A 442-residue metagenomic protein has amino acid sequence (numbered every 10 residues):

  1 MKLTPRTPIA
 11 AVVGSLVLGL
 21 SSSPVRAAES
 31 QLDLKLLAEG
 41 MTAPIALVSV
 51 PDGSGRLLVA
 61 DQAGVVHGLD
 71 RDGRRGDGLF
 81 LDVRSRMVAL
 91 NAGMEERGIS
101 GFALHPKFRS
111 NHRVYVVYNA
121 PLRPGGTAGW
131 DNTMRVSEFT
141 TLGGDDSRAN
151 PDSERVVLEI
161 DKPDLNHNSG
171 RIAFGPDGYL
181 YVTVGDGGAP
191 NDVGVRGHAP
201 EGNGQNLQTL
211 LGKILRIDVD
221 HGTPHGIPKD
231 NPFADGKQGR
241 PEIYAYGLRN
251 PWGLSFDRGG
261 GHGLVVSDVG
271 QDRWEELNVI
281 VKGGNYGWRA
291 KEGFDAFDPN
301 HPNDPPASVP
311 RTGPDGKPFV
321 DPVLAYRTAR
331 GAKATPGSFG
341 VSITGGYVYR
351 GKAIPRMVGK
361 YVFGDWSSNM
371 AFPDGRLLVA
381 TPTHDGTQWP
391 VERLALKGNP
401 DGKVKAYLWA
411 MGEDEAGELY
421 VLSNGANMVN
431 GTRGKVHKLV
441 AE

Functional and structural regions predicted by a protein language model:
A28-T42, N150-E154: A short helix->beta-strand "capping" segment at the edge of beta-propeller domains
L36-G64, V341-V348: Beta-strand-rich domains and repeat architectures in extracellular enzymes and scaffolds, especially beta-propellers
L36-T42, L81-R84, G93-M94, L158-D164 (+4 more regions): Surface loop/turn motifs at the tips and blade-to-blade linkers of beta-strand repeat domains
I45-V48, A103, A173, S255 (+2 more regions): Conserved beta-strand position repeated across blades of beta-propeller domains
L58-V83, G144-D146, D374, D385: Beta-propeller domains
A60-A63, A92, R97-I99, K107-R109 (+9 more regions): Beta-propeller domain segments
G76-L104: Blade-loop segments of beta-propeller domains
W130-A173: Asp-box/WD-like beta-propeller blade repeats and closely related beta-sheet repeat scaffolds
